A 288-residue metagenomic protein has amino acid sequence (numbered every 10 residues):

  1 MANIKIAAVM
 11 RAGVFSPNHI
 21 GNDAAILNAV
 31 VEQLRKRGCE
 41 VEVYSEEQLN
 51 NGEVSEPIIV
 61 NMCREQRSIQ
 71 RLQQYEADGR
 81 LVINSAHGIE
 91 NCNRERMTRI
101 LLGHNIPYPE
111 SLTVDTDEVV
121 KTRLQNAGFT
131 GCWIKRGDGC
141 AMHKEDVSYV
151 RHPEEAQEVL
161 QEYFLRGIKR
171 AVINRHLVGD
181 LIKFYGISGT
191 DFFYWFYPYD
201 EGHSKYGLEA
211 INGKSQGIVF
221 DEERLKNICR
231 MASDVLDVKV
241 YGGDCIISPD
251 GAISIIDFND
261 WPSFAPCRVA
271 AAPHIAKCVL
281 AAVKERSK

Functional and structural regions predicted by a protein language model:
A2-G13, H87-N174, V178-L181, E223: Active-site nucleotide/adenylate-binding loops and adjacent lid/helix of ATP-dependent enzymes
M10-T113: Conserved N-proximal alpha/beta basic substrate-recognition cap immediately N-terminal to, or forming the N-lobe
L27-V31, I69-Q73, T98, K121-L124 (+3 more regions): Short amphipathic alpha-helical segments and helix-helix/interface helices
V30-Q33, F220, D234-V238, I247-K288: C-terminal active-site "lid" helix and adjoining low-complexity regulatory extension at the edge of ATP-using catalytic
E46, A171, I182, V238-D250: A short glycine-rich, hydrophobically flanked beta-strand micro-motif that places a catalytic Asp/Glu for divalent metal
R64-Q66, G137-G139, W261: Short glycine-rich anion-binding loops that position phosphate/pyrophosphate groups of nucleotides and phosphorylated
C132, F192-F193, Y241, S254-D257: Protein kinase-like catalytic core scaffold
S148-L236: Phosphate-binding site of ATP-dependent enzymes
